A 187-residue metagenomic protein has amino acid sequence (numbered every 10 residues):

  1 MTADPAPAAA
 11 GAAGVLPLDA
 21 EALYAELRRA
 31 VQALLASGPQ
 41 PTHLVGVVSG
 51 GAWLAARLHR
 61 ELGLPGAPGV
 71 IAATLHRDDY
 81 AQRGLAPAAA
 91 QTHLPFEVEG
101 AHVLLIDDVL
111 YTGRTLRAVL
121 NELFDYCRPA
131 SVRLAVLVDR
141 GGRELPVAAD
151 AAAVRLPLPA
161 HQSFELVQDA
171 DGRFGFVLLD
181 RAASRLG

Functional and structural regions predicted by a protein language model:
M1-G187: PRPP-associated nucleotide enzymes
